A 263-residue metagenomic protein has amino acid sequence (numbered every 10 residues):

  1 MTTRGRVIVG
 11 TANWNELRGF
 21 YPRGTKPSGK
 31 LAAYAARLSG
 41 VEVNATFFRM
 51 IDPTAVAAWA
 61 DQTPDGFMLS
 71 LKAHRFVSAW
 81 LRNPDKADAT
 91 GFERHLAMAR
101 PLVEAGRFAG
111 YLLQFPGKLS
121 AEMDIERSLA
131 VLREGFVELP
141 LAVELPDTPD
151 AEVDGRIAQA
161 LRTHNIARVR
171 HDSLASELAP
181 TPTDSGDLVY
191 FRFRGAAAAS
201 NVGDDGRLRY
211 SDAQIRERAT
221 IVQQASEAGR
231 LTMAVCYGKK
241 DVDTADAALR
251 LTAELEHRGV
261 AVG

Functional and structural regions predicted by a protein language model:
M1-G263: Residues lining hydrophobic/aromatic ligand-binding pockets adjacent to catalytic sites
